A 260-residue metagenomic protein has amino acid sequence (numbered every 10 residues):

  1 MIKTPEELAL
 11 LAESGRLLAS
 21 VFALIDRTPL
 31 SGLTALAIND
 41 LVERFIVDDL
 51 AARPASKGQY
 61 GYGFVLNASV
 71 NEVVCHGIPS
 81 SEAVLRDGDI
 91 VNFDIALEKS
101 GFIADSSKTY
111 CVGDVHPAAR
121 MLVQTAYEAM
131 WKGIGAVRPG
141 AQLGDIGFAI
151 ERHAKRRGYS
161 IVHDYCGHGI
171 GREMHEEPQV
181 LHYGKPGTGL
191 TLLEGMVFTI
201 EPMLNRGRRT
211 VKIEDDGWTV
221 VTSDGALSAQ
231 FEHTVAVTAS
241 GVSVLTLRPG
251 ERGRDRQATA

Functional and structural regions predicted by a protein language model:
M1-A260: Active-site neighborhoods and metal-handling regions in enzymes and metal-associated proteins
